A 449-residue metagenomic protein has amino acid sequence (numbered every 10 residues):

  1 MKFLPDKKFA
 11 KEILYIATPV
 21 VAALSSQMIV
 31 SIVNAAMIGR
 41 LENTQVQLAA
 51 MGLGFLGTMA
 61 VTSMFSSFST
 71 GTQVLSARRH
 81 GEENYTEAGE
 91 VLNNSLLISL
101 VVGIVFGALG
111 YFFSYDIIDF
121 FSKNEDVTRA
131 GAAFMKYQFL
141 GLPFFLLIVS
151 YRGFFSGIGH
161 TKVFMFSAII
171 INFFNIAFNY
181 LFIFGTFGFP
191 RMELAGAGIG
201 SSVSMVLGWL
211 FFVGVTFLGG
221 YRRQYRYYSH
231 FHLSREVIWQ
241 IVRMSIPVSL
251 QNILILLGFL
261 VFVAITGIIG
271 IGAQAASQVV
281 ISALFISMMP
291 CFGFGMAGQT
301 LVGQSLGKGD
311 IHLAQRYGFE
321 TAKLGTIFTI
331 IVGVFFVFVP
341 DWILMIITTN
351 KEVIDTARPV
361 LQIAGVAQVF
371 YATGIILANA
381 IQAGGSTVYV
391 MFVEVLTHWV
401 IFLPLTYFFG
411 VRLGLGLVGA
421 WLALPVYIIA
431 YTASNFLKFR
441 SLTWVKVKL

Functional and structural regions predicted by a protein language model:
M1-A17, S76-P143, F189-I246, V302-A367 (+1 more regions): Short alpha-helical transmembrane segments in multi-pass integral membrane proteins
K11-Q73, A77, I246-T266: Signature of the first transmembrane helix
Y15-S31, Y137, I171, S204-G208 (+4 more regions): Transmembrane helical elements of multi-pass membrane transporters/channels
V20, L24, A35-A36, V74 (+15 more regions): Transmembrane alpha-helix boundary and packing residues in multipass membrane permease domains and related
I29-L48, I118-E125, L181-M192, I253-I286 (+3 more regions): Helix-terminus/linker motif at the lipid-water interface of multi-pass membrane proteins
I38-G39, A77, S156, F164 (+8 more regions): Helix-capping/transition residues at the boundaries of transmembrane alpha-helices and the short helical linkers
L48-Y111, F145-G159, V163-F164, A276-F338 (+1 more regions): Small-residue-rich hydrophobic transmembrane alpha-helices
S69, Q138-S156, F164-N172, A197-F212 (+6 more regions): Short runs within selected transmembrane alpha-helices of multi-pass transporters and secretion channels
